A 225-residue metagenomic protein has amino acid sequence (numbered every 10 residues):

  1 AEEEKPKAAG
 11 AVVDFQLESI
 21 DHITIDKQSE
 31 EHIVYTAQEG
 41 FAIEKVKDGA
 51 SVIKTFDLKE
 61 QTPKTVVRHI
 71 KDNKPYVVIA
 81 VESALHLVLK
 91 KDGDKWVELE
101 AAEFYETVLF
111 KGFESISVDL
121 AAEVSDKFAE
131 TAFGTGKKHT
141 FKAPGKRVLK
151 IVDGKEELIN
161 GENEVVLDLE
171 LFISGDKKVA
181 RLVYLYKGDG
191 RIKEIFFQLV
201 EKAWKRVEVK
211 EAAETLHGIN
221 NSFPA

Functional and structural regions predicted by a protein language model:
A1-A225: N-terminal low-complexity, Ser/Thr/acidic repeat segments characteristic of secreted and surface-exposed proteins
